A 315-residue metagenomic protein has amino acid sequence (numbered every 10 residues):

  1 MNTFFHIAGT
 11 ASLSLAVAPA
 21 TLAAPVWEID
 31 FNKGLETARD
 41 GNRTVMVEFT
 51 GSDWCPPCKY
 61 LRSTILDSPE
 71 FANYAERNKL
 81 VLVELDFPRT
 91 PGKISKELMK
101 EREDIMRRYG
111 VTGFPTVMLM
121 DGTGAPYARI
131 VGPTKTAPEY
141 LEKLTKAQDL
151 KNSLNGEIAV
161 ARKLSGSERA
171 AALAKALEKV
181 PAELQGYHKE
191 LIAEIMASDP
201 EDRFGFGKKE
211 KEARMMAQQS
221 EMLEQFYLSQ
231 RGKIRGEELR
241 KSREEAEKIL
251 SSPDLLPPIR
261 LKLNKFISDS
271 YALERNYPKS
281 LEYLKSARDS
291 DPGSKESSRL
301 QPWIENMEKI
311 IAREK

Functional and structural regions predicted by a protein language model:
M1-S12: Bacterial N-terminal signal peptides that target proteins for export
A24-I29, T50-G51, T64-K100, V111-F114: Thiol-based oxidoreductase modules, predominantly thioredoxin-like and allied folds used for disulfide exchange
W27-V45, A75: A short beta-strand-turn-helix
G41-C55: Short active-site neighborhood of thiol/selenol oxidoreductases, capturing the structured segment around
G41-V45, N78-V83, T112-P115, G122-A125: Loop/turn elements at helix/coil->beta-strand transitions in domains of secreted/extracellular proteins
T64-L66, D104-N152: Non-catalytic, surface beta->alpha helical segment in thiol-disulfide oxidoreductase systems
T145-K315: Non-globular targeting/processing and membrane-anchoring segments
